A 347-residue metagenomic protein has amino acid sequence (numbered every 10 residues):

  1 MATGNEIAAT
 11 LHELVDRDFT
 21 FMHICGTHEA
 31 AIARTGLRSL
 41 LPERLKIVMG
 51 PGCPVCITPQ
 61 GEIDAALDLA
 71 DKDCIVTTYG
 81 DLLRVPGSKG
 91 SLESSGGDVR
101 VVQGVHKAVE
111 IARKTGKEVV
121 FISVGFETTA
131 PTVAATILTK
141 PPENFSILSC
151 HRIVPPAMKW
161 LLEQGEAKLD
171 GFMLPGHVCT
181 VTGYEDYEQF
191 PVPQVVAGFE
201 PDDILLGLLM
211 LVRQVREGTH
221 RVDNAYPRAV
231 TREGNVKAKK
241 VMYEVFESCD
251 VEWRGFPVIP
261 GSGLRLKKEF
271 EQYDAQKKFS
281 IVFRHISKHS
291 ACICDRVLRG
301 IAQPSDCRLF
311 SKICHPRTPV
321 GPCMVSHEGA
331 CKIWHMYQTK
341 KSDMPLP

Functional and structural regions predicted by a protein language model:
M1-G116, A130, K140-P142, L148 (+3 more regions): Metallocofactor- and cofactor-centric catalytic cores in central/energy metabolism, strongly enriched
R34-T35, G90, V133-A135, E185 (+1 more regions): Short amphipathic alpha-helical segments
C56, I122, F126, Q194-P201 (+2 more regions): Hydrophobic alpha-helical scaffolding
E62-A65, R113-V119, W160-E166, Y187-E188 (+1 more regions): Short, surface-exposed amphipathic charged segments that create phosphate/polyanion-binding patches used for binding
H106, F126-A130, H151-R152, G198 (+2 more regions): Conserved structured core elements
I122, F126-E185: Phosphate/pyrophosphate-binding betaalpha-module
L148, G165-V230: A conserved active-site cap/scaffold subdomain adjacent to cofactor or substrate pockets
L206-R296: Internal helical hairpin/lid segments
